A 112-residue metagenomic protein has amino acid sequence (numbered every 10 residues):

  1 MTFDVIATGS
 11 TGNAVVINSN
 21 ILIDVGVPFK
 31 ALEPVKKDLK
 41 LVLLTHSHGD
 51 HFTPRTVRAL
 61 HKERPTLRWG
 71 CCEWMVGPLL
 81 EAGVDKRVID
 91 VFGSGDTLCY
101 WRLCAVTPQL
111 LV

Functional and structural regions predicted by a protein language model:
M1-K37, V91-V112: Core dinuclear metal-dependent hydrolase active-site scaffold
P28-C71, M75: Active-site metal-binding motif and surrounding structural segment of the metallo-beta-lactamase
L41, K62-W101: Non-globular, low-confidence helical/coil segments that flank catalytic cores
